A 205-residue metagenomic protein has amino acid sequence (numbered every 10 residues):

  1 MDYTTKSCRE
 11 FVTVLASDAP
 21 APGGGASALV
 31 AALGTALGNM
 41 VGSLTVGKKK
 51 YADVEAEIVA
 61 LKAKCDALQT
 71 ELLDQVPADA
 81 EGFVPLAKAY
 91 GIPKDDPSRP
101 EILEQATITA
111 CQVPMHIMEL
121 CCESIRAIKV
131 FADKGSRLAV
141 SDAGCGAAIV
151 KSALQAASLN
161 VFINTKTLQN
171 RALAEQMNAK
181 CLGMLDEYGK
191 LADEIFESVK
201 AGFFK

Functional and structural regions predicted by a protein language model:
Y3-P20: Short, hydrophobic/aliphatic alpha-helical segments
L15-N39, A139-A157: Conserved phosphate/anionic-ligand binding catalytic regions in large, soluble enzymes, centered on
L29-L33, L61, L68-Q75, A106 (+6 more regions): Amphipathic alpha-helix face/heptad-repeat signature
M40-A52: Transmembrane signal-anchor/signal-peptide helices with a preference for the extracytoplasmic
K50-A87: A structural-propensity feature for long, helix-poor, extended segments
A78-Y90, A192-K205: Long, charge-rich low-complexity segments
D79-A148, S152, N164: Amphipathic alpha-helical interface segments
I117, S124, A139-S198, K205: Preference for long, well-ordered alpha-helical segments
